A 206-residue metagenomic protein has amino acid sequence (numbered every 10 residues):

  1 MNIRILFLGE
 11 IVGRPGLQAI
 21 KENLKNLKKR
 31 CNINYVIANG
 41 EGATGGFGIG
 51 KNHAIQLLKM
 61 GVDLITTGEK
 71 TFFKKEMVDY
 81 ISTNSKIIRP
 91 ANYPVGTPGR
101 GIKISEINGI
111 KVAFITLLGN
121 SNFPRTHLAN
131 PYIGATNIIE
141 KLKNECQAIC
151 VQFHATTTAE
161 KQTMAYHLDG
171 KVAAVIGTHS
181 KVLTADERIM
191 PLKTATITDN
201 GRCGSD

Functional and structural regions predicted by a protein language model:
M1-D206: Acidic, metal/ion-coordinating pockets
